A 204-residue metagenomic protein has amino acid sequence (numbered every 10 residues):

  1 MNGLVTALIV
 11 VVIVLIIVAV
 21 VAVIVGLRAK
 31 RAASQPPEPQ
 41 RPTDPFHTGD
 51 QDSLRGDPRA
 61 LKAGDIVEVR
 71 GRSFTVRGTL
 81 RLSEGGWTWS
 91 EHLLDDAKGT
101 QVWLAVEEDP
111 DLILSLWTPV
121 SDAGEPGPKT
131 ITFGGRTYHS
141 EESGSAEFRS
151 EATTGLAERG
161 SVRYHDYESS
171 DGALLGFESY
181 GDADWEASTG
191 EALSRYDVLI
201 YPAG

Functional and structural regions predicted by a protein language model:
M1-S73, R77-S90, D96-G204: Mixed-charge, low-complexity intrinsically disordered regions
